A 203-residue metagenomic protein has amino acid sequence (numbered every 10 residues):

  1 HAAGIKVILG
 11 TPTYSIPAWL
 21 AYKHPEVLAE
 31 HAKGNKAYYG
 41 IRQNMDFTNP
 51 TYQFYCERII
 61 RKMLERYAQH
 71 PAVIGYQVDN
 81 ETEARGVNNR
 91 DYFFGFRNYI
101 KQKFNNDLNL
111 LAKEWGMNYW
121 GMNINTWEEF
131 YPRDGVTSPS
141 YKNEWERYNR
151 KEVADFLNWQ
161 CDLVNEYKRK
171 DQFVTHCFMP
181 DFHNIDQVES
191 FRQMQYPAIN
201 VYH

Functional and structural regions predicted by a protein language model:
H1: Anion (oxyanion) recognition and catalysis
G4-V7, V174: Hydrophobic beta-strand scaffold residues
V7-P12, G75-V78: Short beta-strand segments at enzyme active-site cores
P12-T13, P180: Residue-level "edge-of-site" marker
I16-A18: Intrinsically disordered, non-coiled, low-complexity regulatory regions enriched in serine, threonine and proline
A21-K23, A29-Y202: Polysaccharide-binding and catalytic clefts of secreted carbohydrate-active enzymes
